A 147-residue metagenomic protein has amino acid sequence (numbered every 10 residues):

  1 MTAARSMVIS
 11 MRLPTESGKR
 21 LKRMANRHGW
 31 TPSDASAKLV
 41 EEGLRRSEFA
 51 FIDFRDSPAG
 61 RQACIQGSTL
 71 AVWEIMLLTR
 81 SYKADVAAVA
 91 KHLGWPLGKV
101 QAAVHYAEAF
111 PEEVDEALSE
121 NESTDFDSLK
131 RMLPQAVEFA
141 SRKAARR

Functional and structural regions predicted by a protein language model:
M1-L13: Short Lys/Arg-rich basic patches
M11, L21, H28-E41: Short amphipathic alpha-helical segments
M24, A88-K91: Short alpha-helical "recognition helix" segments of helix-turn-helix
W30-T31, K91-A102: Short, basic interhelical loop/turn and adjoining N-cap of the next helix at nucleic-acid- or acidic-partner-contacting
L44-E48, Q101, H105-E116: Short, solvent-exposed alpha-helical "recognition" segments
R45-V72: Short, positively charged interaction helices/loops
A50-F54, E112-S123: Short Lys/Arg-enriched helix C-cap and helix-to-coil transition segments that create basic nucleic-acid-contact patches
S68-K83: Short, amphipathic alpha-helical "recognition" segments used to contact nucleic acids or chromatin
